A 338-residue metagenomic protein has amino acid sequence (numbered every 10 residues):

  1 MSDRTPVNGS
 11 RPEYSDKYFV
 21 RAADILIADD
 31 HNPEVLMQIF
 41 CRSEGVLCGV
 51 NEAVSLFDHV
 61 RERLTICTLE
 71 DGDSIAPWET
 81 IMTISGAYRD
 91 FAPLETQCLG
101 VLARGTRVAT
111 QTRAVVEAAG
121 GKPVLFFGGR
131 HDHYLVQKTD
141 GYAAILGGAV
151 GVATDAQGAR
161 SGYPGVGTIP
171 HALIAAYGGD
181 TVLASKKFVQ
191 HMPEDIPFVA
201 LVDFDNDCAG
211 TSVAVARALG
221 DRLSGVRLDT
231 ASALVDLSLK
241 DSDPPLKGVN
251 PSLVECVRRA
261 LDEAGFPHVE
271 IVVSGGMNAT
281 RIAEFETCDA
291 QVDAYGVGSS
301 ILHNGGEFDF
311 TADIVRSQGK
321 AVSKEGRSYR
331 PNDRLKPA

Functional and structural regions predicted by a protein language model:
M1-D90, Q97, L102: Flexible, solvent-exposed loop/hinge segments and secondary-structure transition points
M1-F19, D29, V46-L47, L239-A338: Gly/Ser/Thr/Ala-enriched C-terminal appendages of enzymes
D30-E34, H59-E62, P77, A119-K122 (+3 more regions): A generic structural signal for short, non-catalytic loop/turn and secondary-structure boundary residues
V35-Q38, P123, I196-F198, S224 (+4 more regions): Structural beta-strand/beta-sheet cores of well-ordered domains, especially the beta-sheet scaffolds that support
S43-G45, D73, M82-A264, T280 (+1 more regions): Buried, small/hydrophobic-residue-enriched core segments of structured protein domains
I66, V124-L125, I271: Generic structural signal for residues in well-ordered beta-strands
L69, D203, V272-S274: Structural motif
